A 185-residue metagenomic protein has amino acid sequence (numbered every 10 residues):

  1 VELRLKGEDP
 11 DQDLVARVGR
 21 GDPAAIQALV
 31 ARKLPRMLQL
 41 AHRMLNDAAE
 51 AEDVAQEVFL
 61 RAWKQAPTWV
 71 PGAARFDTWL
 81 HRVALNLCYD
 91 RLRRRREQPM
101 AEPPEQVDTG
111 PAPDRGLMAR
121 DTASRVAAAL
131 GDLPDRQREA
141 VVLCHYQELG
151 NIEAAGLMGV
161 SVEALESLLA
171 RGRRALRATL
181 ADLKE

Functional and structural regions predicted by a protein language model:
V1-K6, R120, A128, G156-E163 (+1 more regions): C-terminal edge and immediately downstream basic/flexible tail or linker adjoining helix-turn-helix-like DNA-binding
G7-D11, E97-A123, G150: Internal acidic/polar
A16-Q39, W63, R138: A short, charge-rich alpha-helical start-of-domain segment used by transcription regulators
G19-R20, L45-N46, E57-A74, R94-R96: Sigma70-family region 2
V30-A48, Q65, H81, L130 (+2 more regions): Amphipathic, Lys/Arg- and hydrophobic-enriched alpha-helical face
Q39, D53-L60, A74-N86: Structural recognition of an alpha-helix C-terminal capping motif at a helix-to-coil junction
K64-P71, R82-A101, A119: Arg/Lys-rich amphipathic alpha helix in sigma70-family domain 2
A127-E139, L143, Q147-A164: Helix-turn-helix DNA-binding module
